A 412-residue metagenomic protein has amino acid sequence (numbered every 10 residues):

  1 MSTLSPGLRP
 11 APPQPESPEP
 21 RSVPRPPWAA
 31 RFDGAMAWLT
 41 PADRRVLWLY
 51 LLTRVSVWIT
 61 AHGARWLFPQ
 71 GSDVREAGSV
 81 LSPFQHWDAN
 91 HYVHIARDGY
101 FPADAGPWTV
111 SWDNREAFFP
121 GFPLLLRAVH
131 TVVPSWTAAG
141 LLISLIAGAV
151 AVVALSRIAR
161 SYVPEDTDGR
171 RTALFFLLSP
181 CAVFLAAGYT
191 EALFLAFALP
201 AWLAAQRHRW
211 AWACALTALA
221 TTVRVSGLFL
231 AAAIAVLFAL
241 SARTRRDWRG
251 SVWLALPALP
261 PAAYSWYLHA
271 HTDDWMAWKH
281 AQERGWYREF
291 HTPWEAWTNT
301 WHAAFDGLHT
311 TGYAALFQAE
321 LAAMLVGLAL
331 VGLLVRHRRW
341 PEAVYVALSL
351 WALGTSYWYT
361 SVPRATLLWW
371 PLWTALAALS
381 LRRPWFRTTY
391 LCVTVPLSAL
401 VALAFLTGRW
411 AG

Functional and structural regions predicted by a protein language model:
S56-Q70, A231-G327, L333, P341-V346: Membrane-lumen/periplasm interface segments of specific transmembrane helices in polyprenyl phosphate-linked
H86-P102, T109-V133, P293-A304: Short hydrophobic/aromatic helix or loop-helix immediately within or flanking a transmembrane segment in polytopic
V110-S111, E116, P120, L124 (+2 more regions): Loop-to-helix entry region of an early transmembrane alpha helix in multi-pass inner-membrane enzymes
A128, L142-Y162, V326-L330: Transmembrane-helix motifs of polytopic, lipid-linked glycan transferases
S135-A139, L155-L178, W340-V344: Transmembrane-helix signature of polytopic, membrane-embedded enzymes that assemble or transfer cell-envelope glycans
L177, F184, A198-L203, A211-F238 (+2 more regions): Membrane-interface alpha helices of multi-pass inner-membrane proteins
A187-L193, V362: Short acidic/glycine- and proline-prone juxtamembrane loop motifs at membrane-interface regions of multi-pass membrane
A255-A258, R382-G412: Signature aromatic-anchored transmembrane alpha helix within multi-pass, membrane-resident enzymes that catalyze glycan
